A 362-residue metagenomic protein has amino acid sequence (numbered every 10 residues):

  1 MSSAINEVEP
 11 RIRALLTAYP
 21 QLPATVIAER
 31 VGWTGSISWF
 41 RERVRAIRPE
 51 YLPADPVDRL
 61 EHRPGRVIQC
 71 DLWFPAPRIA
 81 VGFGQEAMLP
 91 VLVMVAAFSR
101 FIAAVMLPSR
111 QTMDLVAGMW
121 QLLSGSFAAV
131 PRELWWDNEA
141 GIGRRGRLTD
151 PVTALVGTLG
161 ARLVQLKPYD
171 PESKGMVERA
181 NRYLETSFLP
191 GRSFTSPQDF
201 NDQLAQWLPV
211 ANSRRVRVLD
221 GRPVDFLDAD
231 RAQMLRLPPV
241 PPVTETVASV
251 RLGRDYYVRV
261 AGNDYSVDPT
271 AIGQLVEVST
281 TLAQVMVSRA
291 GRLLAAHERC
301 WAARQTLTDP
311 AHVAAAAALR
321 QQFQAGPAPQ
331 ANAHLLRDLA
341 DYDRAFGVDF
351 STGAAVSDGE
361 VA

Functional and structural regions predicted by a protein language model:
S2-A14, T34, S38, E42-I102 (+3 more regions): Mobile-element integrase/transposase regions, centering on the N-terminal DNA-binding/Zn-coordinating module
A24-G35: DNA-recognition alpha helix
A87, A104-V130, C300-T306: Active-site beta-loop-alpha junctions of metal-dependent nucleic acid enzymes, especially the RNase H-like/DDE
A129-G146: Acidic/histidine-rich, metal-coordinating catalytic segments
W136, G143, P151, L163-E185 (+2 more regions): RNase H-like two-metal-ion nuclease catalytic core shared by retroviral integrases and related mobile-element nucleases
N181-S279: Active-site-proximal acidic segments at structured loop/helix or strand boundaries that coordinate catalytic metals
L282-A362: Protein C-terminal end segments and domain termini
